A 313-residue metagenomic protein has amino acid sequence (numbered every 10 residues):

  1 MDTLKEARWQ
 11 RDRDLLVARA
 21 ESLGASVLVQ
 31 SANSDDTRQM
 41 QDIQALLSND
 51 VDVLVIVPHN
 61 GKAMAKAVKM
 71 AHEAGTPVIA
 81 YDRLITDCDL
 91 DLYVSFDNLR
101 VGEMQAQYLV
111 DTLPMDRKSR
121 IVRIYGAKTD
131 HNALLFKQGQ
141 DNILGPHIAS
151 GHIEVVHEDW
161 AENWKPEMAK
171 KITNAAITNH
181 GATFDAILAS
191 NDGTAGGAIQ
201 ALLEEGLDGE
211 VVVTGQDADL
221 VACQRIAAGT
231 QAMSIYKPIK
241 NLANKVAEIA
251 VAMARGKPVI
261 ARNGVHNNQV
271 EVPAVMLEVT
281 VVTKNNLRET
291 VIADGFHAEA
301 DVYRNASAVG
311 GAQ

Functional and structural regions predicted by a protein language model:
M1-Q313: A residue-level marker of the well-folded mature domains of exported/periplasmic proteins
